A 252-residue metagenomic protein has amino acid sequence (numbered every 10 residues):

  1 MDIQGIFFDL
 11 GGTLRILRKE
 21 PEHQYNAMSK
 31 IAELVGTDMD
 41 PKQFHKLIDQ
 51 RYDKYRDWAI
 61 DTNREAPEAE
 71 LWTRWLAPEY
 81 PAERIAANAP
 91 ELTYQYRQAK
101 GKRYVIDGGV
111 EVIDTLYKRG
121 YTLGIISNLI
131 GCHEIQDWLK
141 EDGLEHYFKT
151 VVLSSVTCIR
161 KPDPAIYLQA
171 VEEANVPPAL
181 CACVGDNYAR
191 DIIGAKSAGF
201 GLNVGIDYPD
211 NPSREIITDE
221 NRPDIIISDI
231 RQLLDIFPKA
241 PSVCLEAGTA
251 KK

Functional and structural regions predicted by a protein language model:
M1-I6, R18, L34, M39-K42 (+5 more regions): Asp-based, Mg2+/Mn2+-dependent phosphohydrolase catalytic module
D2-E111, T115-R119, C132: N-terminal helical cap/lid subdomain that shapes the substrate entry/recognition surface in HAD-like hydrolases
